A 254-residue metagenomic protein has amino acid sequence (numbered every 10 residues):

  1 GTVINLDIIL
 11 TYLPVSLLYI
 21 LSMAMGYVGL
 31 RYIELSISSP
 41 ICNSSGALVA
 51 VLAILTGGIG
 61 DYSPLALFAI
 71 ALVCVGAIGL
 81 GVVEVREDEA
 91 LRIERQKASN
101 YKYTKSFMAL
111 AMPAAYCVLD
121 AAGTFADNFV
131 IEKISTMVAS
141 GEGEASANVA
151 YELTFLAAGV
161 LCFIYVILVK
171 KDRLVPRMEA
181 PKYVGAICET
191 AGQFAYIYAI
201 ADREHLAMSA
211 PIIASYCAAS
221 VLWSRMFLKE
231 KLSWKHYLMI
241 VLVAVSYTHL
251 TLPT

Functional and structural regions predicted by a protein language model:
G1-D7, L55-D61, G79-R95, K133 (+4 more regions): Membrane-interface helix-cap regions at the ends of transmembrane helices in multi-pass membrane proteins
G1-L21, L72, S146-K171: Transmembrane alpha-helices of multi-pass small-molecule transport proteins
G1-M25, F107-V118, D172-A195: Loop-to-transmembrane-helix transition segments
L6, C42, G57-I93, M226-S246: Loop-to-transmembrane alpha-helix entry segments
M25-I41, I59, T136, A145 (+1 more regions): Structural motif at transmembrane-helix junctions in multi-pass transporters
I41-T56, A157, L161, A191-A195 (+2 more regions): Alpha-helical transmembrane segments of compact multi-pass small-molecule transporters, enriched in specific families
L119-A157, M208: Juxtamembrane helix-loop-helix junctions in multi-pass membrane proteins
T248-T254: Conserved small/polar residues in nucleotide/adenosyl-binding loops
